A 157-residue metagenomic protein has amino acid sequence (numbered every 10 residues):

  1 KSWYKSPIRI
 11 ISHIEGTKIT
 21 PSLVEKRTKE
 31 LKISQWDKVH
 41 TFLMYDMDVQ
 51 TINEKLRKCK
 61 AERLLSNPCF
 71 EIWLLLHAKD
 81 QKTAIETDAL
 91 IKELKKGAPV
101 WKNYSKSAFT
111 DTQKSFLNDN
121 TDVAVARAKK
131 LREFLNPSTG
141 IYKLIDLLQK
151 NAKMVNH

Functional and structural regions predicted by a protein language model:
S2-I14, T28-F42, M47-H157: C-terminal accessory helical subdomains adjacent to catalytic cores in phosphodiester- and nucleotide-handling enzymes
G16-R27: Eukaryotic endosomal/vacuolar membrane-trafficking regulators centered on PX-domain-mediated PI3P pathways
